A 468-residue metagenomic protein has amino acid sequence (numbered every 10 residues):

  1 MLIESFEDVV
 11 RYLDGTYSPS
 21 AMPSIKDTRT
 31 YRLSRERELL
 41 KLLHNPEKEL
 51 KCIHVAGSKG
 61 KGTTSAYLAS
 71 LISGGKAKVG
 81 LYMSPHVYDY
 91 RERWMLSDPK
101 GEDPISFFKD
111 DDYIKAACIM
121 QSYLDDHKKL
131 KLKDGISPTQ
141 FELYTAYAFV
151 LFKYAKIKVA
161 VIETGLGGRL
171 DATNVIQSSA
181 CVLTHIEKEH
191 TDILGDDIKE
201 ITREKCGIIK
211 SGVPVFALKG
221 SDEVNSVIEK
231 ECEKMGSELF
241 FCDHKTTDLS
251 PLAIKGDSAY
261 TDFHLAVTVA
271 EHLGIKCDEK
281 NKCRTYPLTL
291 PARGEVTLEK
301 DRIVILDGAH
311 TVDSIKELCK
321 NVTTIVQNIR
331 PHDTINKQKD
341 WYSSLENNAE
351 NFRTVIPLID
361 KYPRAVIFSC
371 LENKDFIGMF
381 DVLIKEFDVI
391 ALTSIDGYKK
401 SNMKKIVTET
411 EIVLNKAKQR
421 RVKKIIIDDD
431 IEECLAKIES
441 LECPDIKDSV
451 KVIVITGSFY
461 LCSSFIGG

Functional and structural regions predicted by a protein language model:
M1-G57, T64-G75, Y82, G101 (+1 more regions): Short functional linear segments
L50, H127-K133, A155-E163, S178-K280: Acidic, Mg2+-coordinating active-site environments of NTP-dependent enzymes
A66-Y123: N-terminal phosphate/diphosphate-binding loop that engages ATP/GTP or pyrophosphate donors across diverse enzyme folds
I119-L166: Phosphate-binding/switch loop-helix module in NTP-utilizing enzymes
K156-K158, K361, D448-V450: Short, high-confidence coil segments that cap the C-terminus of an alpha-helix and link into the following beta-strand
V159-T164, D171-V182, E187-H190, E200 (+1 more regions): Nucleotide phosphate-binding/pyrophosphate-handling subdomain across enzymes that bind or process nucleotide phosphates
S221-F240, K339, N347, F380-V452: C-terminal helical cap/extension that packs against the catalytic core of soluble nucleotide-cofactor enzymes
S458: Active-site-proximal loop/hinge segments that shape catalytic or ion-binding/gating pockets
